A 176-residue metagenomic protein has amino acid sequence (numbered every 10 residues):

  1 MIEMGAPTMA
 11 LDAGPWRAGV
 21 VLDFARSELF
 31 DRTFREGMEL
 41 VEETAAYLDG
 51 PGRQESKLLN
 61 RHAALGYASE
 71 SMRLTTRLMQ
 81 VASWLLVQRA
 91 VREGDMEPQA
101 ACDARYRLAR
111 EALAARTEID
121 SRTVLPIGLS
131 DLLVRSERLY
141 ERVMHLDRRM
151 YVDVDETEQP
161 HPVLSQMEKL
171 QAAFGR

Functional and structural regions predicted by a protein language model:
I2-R176: Surface-exposed peri-terminal alpha-helical interaction modules
